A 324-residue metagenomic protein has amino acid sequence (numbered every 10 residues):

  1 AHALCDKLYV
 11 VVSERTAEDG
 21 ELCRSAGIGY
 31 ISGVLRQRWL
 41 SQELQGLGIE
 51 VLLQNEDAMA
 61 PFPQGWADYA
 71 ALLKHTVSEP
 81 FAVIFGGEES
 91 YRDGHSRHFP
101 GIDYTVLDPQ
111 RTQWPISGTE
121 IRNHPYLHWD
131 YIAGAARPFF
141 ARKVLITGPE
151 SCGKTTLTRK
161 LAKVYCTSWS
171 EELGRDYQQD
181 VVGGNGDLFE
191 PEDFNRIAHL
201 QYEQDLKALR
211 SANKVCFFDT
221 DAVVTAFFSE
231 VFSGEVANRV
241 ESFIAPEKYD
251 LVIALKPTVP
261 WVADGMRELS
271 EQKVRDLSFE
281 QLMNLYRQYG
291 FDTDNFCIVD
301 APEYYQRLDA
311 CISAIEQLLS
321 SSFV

Functional and structural regions predicted by a protein language model:
A1-A141: Nucleotidyltransferase catalytic core that binds NTPs
G27-E43, D187-K214: Short, structured active-site "lid" loops
I146: Hydrophobic anchor at the beta1->P-loop junction of P-loop NTPases
E150: The conserved Walker
K154: Conserved lysine of the Walker
R159-L206: Conserved substrate/cofactor phosphate-moiety recognition/catalytic segment in nucleotide-dependent phosphotransferases
R196-E247, V262: Glycine-rich phosphate-binding loop used to anchor ATP phosphates in small-molecule kinases, encompassing both
F232-E303: A glycine- and Lys/Arg-enriched "phosphate-lid" helix/loop adjacent to the NTP-binding pocket of small-molecule kinases
